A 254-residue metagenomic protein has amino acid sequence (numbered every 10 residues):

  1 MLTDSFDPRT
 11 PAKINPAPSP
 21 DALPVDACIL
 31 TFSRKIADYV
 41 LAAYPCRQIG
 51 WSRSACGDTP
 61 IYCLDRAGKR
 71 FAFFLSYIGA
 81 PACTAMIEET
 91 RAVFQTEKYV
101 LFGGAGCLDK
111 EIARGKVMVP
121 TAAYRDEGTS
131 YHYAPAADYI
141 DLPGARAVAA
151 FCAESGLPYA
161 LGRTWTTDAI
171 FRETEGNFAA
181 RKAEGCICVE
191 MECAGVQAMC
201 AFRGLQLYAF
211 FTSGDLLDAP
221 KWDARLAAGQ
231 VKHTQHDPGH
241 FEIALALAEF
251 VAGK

Functional and structural regions predicted by a protein language model:
M1-A147, F202: Metabolite-binding pocket within alpha/beta catalytic cores that recognizes anionic/polar moieties
Q48-S52, L157-G162, A252-K254: Flexible, glycine/charged-enriched surface loops at secondary-structure junctions
D126-G128, R172-T174, L217-W222: Short acidic/His/Gly/Ser-rich catalytic and metal-binding motifs that mark active-site loops of diverse hydrolases
D138-G185: Active-site rim beta-loop-alpha module in soluble metabolic enzymes
A147-S155, M199, I243-K254: Generic non-transmembrane alpha-helical segments
A194-K232: Zn-dependent metallopeptidase/amidohydrolase metal-coordination segment
A219-K254: His/Asp/Glu-rich mid-to-C-terminal helical/loop segments that flank catalytic regions of hydrolases
